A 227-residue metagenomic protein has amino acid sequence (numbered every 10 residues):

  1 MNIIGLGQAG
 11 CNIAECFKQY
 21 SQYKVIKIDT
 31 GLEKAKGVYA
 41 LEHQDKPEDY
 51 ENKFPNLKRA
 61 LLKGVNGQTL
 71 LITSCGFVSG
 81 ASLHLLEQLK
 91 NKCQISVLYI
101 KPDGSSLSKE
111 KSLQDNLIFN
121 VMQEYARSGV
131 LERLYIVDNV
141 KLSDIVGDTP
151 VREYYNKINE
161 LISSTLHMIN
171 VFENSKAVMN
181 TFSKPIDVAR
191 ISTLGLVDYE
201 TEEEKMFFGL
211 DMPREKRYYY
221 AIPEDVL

Functional and structural regions predicted by a protein language model:
M1-L227: Tubulin/FtsZ superfamily GTPase core signature
